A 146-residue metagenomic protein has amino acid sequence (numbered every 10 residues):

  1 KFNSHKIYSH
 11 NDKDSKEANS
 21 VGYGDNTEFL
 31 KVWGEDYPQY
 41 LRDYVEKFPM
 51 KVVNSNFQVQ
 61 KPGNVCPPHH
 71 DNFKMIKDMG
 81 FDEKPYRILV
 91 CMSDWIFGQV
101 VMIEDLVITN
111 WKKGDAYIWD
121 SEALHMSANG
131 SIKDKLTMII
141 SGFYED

Functional and structural regions predicted by a protein language model:
K1, H10-K13, Q60, S93 (+2 more regions): Structured loops at beta-to-helix junctions and adjacent beta-edge loops in soluble globular domains
K1-K51, N56: Non-heme Fe(II)/2-oxoglutarate
R42-I118: Catalytic core of non-heme Fe(II) oxygenases with the double-stranded beta-helix
N72, A123, S131, G142: A broadly conserved detector of short glycine/acidic/proline-rich loop/turn motifs that flank catalytic sites and bind
D82, N129-I132: Short glycine/proline-enriched turns and hinge-like loops at secondary-structure junctions
Y86-C91, A116-I118, I132-D146: A short hydrophobic beta-strand segment most commonly corresponding to one strand of the jelly-roll/cupin
D94-F97, L124-H125, Y144-E145: Short Gly/Pro-enriched loop/turn and capping motifs at secondary-structure junctions
Y117, E122-A128: Histidine-centered metal-chelating micro-motifs
